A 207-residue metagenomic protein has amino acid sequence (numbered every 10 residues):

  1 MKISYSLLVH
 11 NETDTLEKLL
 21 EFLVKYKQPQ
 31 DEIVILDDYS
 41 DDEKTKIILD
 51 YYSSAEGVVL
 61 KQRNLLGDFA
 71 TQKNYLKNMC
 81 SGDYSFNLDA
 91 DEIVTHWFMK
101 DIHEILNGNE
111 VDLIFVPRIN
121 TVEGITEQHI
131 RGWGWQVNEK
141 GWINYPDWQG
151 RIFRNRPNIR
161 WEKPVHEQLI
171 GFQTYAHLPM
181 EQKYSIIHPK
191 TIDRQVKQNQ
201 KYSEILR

Functional and structural regions predicted by a protein language model:
K2-S4: Cell-envelope/extracellular polymer assembly enzymes that use nucleotide-activated donors
L7-V9, D37: Short beta-strand/turn micro-motifs composed of small residues that flank or help shape donor/cofactor-binding pockets
N11-Y26: Short, well-formed alpha-helical segments that are part of the catalytic scaffolds of diverse glycosyltransferases
K18-F22, I47-I48, Y75, K100-I102: A short acidic, amphipathic alpha-helical/loop segment
F22, I33-I48, L65, D89-E92: A conserved acidic beta->alpha catalytic loop
E32, G57-L60, A176: Conserved beta-strand segments of alpha/beta enzyme cores
K46-T71, M79: Conserved donor nucleotide-binding strand/loop of the catalytic core
A70-K77, Y84, I93-R207: Catalytic-site signature of metal-activated, phosphate-bearing donor transferases, centered on the GT-A/GT-A-like
